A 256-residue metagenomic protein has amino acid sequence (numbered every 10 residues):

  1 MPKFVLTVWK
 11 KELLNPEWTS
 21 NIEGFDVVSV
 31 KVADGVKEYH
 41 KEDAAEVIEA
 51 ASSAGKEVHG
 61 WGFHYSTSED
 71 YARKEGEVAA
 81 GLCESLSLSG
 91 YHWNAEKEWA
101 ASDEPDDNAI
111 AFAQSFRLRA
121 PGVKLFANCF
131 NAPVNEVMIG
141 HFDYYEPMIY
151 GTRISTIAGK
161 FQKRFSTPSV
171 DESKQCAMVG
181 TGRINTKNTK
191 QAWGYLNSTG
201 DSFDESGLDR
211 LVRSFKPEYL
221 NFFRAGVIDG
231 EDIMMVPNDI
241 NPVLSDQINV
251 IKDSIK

Functional and structural regions predicted by a protein language model:
M1-D34, H64, F126-F130, F223-V227: Boundary/entry segment of secreted carbohydrate-active catalytic domains
M1-K11, E57-S68, A109-E136, E146-P147 (+1 more regions): Aromatic-lined carbohydrate-recognition surfaces of secreted/lumenal glycan-active proteins
L6-E23, E69-E84, C129-M138, I157-A158 (+1 more regions): Short, acidic/polar
P16-F25, Y39-E57, V78-S87, N135-H141 (+2 more regions): Acidic (Asp/Glu)-rich catalytic clusters
S29-D34, V78-D106, E218-R224: Active-site groove signature of glycoside hydrolases
S29-V30, D34-F63, A101-L125: Aromatic-lined substrate-binding rim segments of carbohydrate-active enzymes
E38, E42-E46, Y150-T189: Glycoside hydrolase catalytic-domain groove-lining segments
R153-I154, A177-K256: Substrate-binding cleft of secreted/luminal carbohydrate-active enzymes
